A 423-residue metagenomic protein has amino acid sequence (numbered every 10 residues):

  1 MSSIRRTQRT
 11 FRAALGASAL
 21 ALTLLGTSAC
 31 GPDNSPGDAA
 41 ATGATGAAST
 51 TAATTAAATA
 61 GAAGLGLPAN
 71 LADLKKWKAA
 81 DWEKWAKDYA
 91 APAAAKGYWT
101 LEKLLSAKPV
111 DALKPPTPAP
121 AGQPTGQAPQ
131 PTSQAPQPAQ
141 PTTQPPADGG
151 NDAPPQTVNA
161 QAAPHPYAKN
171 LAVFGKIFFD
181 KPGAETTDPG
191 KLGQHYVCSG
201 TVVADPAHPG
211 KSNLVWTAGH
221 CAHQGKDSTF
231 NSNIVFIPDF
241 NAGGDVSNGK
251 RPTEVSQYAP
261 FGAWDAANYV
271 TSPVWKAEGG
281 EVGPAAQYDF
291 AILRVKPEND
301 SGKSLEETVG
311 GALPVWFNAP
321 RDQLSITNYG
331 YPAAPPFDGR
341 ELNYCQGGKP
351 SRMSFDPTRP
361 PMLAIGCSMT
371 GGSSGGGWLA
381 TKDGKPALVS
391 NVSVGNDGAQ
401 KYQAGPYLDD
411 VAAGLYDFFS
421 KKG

Functional and structural regions predicted by a protein language model:
M1-L20: N-terminal export and membrane-targeting signals
T27-Y167: N-terminal low-complexity, Pro/Thr-rich disordered segments that flank secretion/membrane-targeting signals
A163-L192, V203-P206, H223, V235-G302: Conserved catalytic-core segment of clan PA serine endopeptidases
P182-A184, A207-P209, H220-Q224, N241-G244 (+4 more regions): Solvent-exposed loop/turn segments at secondary-structure junctions within structured extracellular/periplasmic domains
T217: Cytochrome P450 catalytic-core helices
P284-G366: Chymotrypsin/trypsin-fold serine protease catalytic domain
D300, A399-G423: C-terminal cap/linker of serine protease catalytic domains
S368-N391: Catalytic nucleophile loop of clan PA
